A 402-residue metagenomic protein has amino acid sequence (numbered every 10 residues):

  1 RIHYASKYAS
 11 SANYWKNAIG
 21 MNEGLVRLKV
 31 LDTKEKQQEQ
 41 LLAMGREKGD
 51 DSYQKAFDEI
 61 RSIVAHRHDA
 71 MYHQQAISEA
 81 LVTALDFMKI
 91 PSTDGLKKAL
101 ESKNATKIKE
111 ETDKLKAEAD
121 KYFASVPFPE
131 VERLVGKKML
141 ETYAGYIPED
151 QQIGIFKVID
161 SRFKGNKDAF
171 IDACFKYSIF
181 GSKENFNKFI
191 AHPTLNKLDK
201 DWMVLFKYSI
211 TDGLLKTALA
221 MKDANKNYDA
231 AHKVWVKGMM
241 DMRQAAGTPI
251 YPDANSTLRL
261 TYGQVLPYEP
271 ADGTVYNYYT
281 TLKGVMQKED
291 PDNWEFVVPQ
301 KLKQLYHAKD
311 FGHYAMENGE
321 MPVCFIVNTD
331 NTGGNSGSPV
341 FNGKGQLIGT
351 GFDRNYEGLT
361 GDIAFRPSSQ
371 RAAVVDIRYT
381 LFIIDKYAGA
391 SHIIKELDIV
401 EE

Functional and structural regions predicted by a protein language model:
R1-E402: Terminal presequence/propeptide segments associated with secretion/organelle targeting and zymogen/polyprotein
